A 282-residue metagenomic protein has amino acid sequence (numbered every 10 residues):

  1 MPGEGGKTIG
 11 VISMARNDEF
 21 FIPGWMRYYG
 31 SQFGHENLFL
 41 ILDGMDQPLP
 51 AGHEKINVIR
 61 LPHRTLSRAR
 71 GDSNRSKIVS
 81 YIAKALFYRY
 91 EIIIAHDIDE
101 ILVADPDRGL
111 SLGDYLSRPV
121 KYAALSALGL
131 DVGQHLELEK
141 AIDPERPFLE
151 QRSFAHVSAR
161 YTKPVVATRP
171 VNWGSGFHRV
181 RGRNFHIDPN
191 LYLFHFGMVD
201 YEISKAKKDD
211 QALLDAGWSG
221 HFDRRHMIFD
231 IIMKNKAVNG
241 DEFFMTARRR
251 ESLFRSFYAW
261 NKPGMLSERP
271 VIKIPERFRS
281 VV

Functional and structural regions predicted by a protein language model:
M1-G24: N-proximal low-complexity "stem/linker" segments adjacent to membrane-targeting elements
S13-D18, G44-M45, E100-L102, G129-D131 (+1 more regions): Short, flexible loop/turn elements at secondary-structure junctions
G24-Y28, I78-I82, D97, S111-L112: Short, hydrophobic/aromatic alpha-helical segments in well-folded domains
R27-E36: Short, acidic, metal-binding catalytic loop of nucleotide-sugar glycosyltransferases
H35, Y90, V120-A124: Short, high-confidence coil segments that cap the C-terminus of an alpha-helix and link into the following beta-strand
F39-L42: Short internal beta-strands
D46-A95, A104: Active-site-proximal specificity loops/subdomain of glycosyltransferases
D72-K77, A104-V282: Catalytic-site signature of metal-activated, phosphate-bearing donor transferases, centered on the GT-A/GT-A-like
